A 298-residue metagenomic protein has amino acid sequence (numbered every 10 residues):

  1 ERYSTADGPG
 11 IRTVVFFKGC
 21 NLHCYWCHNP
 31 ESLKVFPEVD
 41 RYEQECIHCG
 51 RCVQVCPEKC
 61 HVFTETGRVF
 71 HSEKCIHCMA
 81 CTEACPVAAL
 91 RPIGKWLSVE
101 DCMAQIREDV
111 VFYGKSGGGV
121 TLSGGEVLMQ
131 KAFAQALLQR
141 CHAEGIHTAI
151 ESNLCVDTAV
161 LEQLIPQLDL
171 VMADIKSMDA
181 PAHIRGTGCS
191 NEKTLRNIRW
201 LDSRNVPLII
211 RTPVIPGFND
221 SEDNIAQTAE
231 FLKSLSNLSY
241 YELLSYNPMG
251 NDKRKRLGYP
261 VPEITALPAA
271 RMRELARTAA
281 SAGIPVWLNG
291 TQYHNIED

Functional and structural regions predicted by a protein language model:
E1-P9, V214-D298: Auxiliary Fe-S-binding modules of radical SAM enzymes
Y3-R51, R68-H77: N-terminal pre-triad scaffold of radical SAM enzymes
Y25-S32, R51-F70, A80-W96: Iron-sulfur cluster-binding cysteine motifs and their immediate structural context in ferredoxin-like electron-transfer
S32, E43, I184-S190, L257-I264: Short glycine-enriched, charge-decorated loop/helix-capping segments at active-site entrances that position
R41-I47, G94-D109: Extended, non-globular alpha-helical segments
E100-G250, R254-R256: Conserved AdoMet/S-adenosylmethionine-binding subsite of the radical SAM
